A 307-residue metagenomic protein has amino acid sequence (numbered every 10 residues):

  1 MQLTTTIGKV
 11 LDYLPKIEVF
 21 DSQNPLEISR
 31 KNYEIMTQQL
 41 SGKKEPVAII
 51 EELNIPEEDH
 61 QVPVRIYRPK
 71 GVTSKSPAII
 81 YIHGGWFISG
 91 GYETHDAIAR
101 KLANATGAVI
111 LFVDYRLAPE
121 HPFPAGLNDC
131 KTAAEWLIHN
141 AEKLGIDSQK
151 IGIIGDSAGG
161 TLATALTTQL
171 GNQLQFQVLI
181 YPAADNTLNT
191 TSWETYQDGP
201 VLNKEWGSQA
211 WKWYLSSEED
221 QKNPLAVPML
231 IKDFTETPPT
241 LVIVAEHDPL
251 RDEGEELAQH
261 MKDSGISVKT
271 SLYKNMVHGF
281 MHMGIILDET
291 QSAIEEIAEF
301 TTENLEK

Functional and structural regions predicted by a protein language model:
M1-P69, D220, E306-K307: A glycine/proline-hinged amphipathic helix-loop "lid/cap" segment that gates access to hydrophobic ligand pockets
K75-G85: Short beta-strand element of the alpha/beta-hydrolase
E93-V113: Short amphipathic alpha-helix adjacent to the substrate-entry channel of hydrolases
I138-I153: Gly/Ser-rich "nucleophile elbow"/oxyanion-hole loop immediately N-terminal to the catalytic nucleophile in hydrolases
G155, G159, A163: Gly/Ala-rich beta-loop-alpha elbow adjacent to hydrolase catalytic centers
T168-E219: Hydrolase active-site cap/lid region
V242-V244: Short beta-strand/loop motif that positions the catalytic acidic residue of the alpha/beta-hydrolase fold
I285-K307: Catalytic active-site module of serine/aspartate enzymes centered on a nucleophile-bearing elbow/loop
